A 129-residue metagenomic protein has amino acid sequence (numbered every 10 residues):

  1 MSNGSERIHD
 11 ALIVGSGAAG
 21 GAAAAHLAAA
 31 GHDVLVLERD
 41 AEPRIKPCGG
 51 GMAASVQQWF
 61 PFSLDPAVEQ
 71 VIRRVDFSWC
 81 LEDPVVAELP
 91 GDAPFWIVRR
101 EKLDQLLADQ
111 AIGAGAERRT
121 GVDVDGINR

Functional and structural regions predicted by a protein language model:
S2-A19, L35: Beta1/beta-strand and adjacent pyrophosphate-binding region of the FAD-binding site in flavoprotein oxidoreductases
H9, E38, A87-G91: Glycine/charged-rich beta-loop-alpha catalytic/anionic-binding loops adjacent to active sites
L12, A25-P47: Glycine-rich FAD pyrophosphate-binding loop
A22: Conserved SAM/SAH-binding loop-helix junction of Class I S-adenosyl-L-methionine-dependent methyltransferases
A25, A29, Q58, D109 (+1 more regions): Short, well-ordered alpha-helices that flank and scaffold nucleotide-derived cofactor binding pockets
D40-L81: N-terminal FAD cofactor-binding segment of flavoenzymes
V71, F77-R129: Conserved N-terminal helical subregion
